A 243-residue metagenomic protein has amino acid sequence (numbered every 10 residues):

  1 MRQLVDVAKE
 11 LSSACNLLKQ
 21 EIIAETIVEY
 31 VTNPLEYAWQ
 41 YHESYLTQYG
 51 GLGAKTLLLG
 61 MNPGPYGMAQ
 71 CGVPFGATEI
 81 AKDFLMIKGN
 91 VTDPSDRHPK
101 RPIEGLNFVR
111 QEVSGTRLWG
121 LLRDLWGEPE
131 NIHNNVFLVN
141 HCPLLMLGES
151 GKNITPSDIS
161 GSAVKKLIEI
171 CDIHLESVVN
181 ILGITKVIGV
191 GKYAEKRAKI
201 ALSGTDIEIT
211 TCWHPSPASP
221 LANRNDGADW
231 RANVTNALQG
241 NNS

Functional and structural regions predicted by a protein language model:
R2-K186, E195-K196, T210, A218-P220 (+1 more regions): A polyanion-binding, active-site-adjacent surface
K192: Flexible loop residues that form catalytic and substrate-binding hotspots at small-molecule/glycan-binding clefts
I200-N225: Extended hydrophobic/aromatic segments used for targeting, binding, or gating
